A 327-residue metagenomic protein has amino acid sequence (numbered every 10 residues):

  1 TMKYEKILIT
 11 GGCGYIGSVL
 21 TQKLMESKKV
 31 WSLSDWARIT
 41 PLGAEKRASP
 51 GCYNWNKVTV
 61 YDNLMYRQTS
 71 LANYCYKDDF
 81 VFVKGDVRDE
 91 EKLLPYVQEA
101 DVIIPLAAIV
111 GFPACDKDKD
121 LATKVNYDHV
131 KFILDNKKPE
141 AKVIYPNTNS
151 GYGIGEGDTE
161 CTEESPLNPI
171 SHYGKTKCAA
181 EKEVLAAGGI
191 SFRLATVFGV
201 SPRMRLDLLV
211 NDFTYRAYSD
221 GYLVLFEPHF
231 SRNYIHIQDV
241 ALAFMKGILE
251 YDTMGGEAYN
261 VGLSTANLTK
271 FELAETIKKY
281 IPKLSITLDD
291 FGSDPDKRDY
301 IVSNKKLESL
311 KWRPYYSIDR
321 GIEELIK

Functional and structural regions predicted by a protein language model:
M2-V102: N-terminal Rossmann/SDR dinucleotide-binding element
T10, Y61, I103-A107, V143-N149 (+1 more regions): SDR active-site strand-loop-helix element
A37, D220-G221, L225-K327: C-terminal substrate-binding subdomain of Rossmann-fold SDR/epimerase-dehydratase oxidoreductases
V87-K124: NAD(P)H-binding glycine-rich loop region in Rossmannoid oxidoreductase-like domains and their noncatalytic homologs
P105, K131-I170: Conserved Rossmann-fold NAD(P)-dependent oxidoreductase catalytic core, especially the SDR/UDP-sugar
F112-H129, C161-P169: Short alpha-helical oligomerization interface
F112-P113, Y145-T159, H172-C178, V197-S201: Conserved catalytic-site region of short-chain dehydrogenase/reductase
G157, I170, C178, K182-R232 (+2 more regions): NAD(P)-dependent short-chain dehydrogenase/reductase
